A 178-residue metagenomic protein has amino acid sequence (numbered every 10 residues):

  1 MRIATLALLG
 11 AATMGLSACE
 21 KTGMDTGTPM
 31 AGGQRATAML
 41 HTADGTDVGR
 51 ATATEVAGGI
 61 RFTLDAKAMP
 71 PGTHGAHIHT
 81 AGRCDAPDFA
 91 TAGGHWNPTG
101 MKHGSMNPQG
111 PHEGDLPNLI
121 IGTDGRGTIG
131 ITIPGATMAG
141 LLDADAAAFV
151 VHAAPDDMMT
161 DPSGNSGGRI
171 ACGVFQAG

Functional and structural regions predicted by a protein language model:
I3-A4, E20-T73, I78-G178: N-terminal leader/targeting pre-sequences
L6-A12: Sec-dependent N-terminal signal peptides
G15-A18: C-terminal motif of bacterial Sec signal peptides marking the signal peptidase cleavage site
